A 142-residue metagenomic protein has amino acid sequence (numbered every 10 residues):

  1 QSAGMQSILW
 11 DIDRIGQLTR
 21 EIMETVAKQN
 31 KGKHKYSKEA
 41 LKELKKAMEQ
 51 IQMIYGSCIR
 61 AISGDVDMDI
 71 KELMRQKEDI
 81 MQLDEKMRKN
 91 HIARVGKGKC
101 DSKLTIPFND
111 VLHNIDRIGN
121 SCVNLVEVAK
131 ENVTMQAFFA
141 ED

Functional and structural regions predicted by a protein language model:
Q1-D142: Cytosolic, long alpha-helical scaffolding segments
